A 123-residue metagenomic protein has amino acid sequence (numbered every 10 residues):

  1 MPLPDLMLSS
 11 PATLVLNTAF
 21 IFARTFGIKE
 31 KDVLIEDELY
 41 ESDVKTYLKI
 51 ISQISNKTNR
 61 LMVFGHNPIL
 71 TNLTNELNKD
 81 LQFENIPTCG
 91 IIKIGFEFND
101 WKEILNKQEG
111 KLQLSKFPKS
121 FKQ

Functional and structural regions predicted by a protein language model:
M1-L3, K57, T71, K107 (+1 more regions): An N-terminal RHG(E/S)-centered segment typical of histidine phosphatases
M1-N59: Phosphate-coordination/substrate-recognition cap region in phosphate-metabolizing enzymes
T13, L39, N67, E97-F98 (+1 more regions): Short, flexible active-site-adjacent loop segments at beta-strand->alpha-helix junctions, enriched in small/polar
L48-I51, N78-K79, N99: A generic local structural motif
I54-K57, N67-C89: Non-DNA-binding regulatory cores of transcription-related proteins, predominantly C-terminal effector-binding
N59-M62, I91: Residue-level preference for the first positions of well-ordered beta-strands
D80-S115: Domain-level recognition of soluble alpha/beta enzyme cores, biased toward histidine phosphatases/phosphomutases
